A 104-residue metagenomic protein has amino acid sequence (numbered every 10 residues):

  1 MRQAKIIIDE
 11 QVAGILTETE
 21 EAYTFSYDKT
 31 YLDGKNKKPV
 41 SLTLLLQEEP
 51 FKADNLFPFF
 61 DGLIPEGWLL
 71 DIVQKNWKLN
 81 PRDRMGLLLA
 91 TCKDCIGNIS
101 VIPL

Functional and structural regions predicted by a protein language model:
M1-L104: Phosphate/dinucleotide-binding and metal-coordinating scaffold of catalytic cores in nucleotide-dependent enzymes
